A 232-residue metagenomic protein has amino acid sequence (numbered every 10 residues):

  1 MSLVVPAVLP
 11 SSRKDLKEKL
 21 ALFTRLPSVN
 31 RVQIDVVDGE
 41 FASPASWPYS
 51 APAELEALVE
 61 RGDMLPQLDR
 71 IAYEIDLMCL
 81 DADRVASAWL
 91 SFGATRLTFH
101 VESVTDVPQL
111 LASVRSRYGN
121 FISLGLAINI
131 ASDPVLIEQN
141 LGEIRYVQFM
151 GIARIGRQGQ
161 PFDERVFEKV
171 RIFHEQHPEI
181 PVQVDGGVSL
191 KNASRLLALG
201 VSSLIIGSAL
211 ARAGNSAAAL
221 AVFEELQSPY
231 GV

Functional and structural regions predicted by a protein language model:
S2-V8, N30-I34, I71-L77, L97-F99 (+4 more regions): Hydrophobic faces of well-ordered beta-strands that scaffold small-molecule active sites in alpha/beta enzyme cores
L16-F23, D83-S91, A131-I144, G187-L204: Catalytic cores of alpha/beta
F23, I34-D35, W89, V147 (+5 more regions): Conserved, mostly hydrophobic/aromatic
T24, V59-Q67, P108-G119, E168-P178 (+1 more regions): Surface-exposed amphipathic alpha-helices with a cationic face
L26-R31, A94, I144, E179 (+1 more regions): A structural motif
A42-A51, I130, L136-H177, N215-E225: Glycine/Thr-rich beta-alpha phosphate-binding loop at enzyme active sites
A45-V107: Glycine/small-residue-rich loop that forms an oxyanion/phosphate-binding "nest" at active or ligand-binding sites
L97-D106, Q148-G159, L199-L220: Glycine-rich phosphate-binding active-site loops on the catalytic face of alpha/beta enzymes
